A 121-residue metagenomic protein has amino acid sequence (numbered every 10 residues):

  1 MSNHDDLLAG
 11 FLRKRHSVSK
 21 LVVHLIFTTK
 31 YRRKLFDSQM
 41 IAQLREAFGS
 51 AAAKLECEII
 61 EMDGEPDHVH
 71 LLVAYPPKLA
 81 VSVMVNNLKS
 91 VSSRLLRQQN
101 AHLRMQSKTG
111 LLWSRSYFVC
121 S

Functional and structural regions predicted by a protein language model:
M1-S121: Basic nucleic-acid-binding interfaces
